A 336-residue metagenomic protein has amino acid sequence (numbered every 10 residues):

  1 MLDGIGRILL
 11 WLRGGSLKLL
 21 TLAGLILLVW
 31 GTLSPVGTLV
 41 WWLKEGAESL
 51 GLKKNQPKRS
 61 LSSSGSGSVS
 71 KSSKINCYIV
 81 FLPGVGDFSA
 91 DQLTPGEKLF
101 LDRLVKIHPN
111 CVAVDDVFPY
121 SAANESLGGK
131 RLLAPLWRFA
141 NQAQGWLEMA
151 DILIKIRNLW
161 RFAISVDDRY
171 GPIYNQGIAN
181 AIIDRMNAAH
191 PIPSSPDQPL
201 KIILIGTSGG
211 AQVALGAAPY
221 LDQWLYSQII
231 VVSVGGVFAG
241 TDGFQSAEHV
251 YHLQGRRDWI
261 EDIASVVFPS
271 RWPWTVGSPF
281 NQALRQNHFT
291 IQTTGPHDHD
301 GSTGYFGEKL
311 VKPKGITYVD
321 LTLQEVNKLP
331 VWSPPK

Functional and structural regions predicted by a protein language model:
M1-S60: N-terminal membrane-anchoring alpha-helices
L39-P57, F81-F88, Q92-Q198, E308 (+1 more regions): Active-site catalytic motif of lipid deacylating hydrolases and related acyltransferases
K71-I79, Q198-L200: A short, charged/proline- and glycine-enriched loop that marks the coil->beta-strand transition at the N-terminal
I205-G210, A214: Gly/Ala-rich beta-loop-alpha elbow adjacent to hydrolase catalytic centers
L215-D222: Short glycine-enriched nucleophile-adjacent loop and the immediately C-terminal alpha-helix near the catalytic center
V232-A239, G255-W259: Active-site nucleophile loop of the alpha/beta-hydrolase fold
Q245-K336: Lipolytic serine-hydrolase domain surface
